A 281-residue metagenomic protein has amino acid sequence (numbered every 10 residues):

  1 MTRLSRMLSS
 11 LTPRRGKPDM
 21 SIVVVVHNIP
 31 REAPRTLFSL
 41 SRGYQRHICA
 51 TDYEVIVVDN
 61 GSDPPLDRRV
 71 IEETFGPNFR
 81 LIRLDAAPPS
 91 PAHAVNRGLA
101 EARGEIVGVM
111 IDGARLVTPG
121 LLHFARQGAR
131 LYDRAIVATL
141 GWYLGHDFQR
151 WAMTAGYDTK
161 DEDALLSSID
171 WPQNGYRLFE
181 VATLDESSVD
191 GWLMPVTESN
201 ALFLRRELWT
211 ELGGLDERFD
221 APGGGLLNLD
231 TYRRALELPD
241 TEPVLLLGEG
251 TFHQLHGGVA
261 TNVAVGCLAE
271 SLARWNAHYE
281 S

Functional and structural regions predicted by a protein language model:
M7, I29-Q45: Short, well-formed alpha-helical segments that are part of the catalytic scaffolds of diverse glycosyltransferases
V57-R68, R115: A conserved acidic beta->alpha catalytic loop
D85-A102: Glycine-rich, basic loop-to-helix element that forms the pyrophosphate-binding segment of sugar-nucleotide handling
V107: Short aromatic/hydrophobic "clamp" motif used to bind/position activated sugar donors
G120-S168: Conserved donor NDP-sugar-binding/catalytic core segment of glycosyltransferases
W142-L144, L245-V263: Active-site donor/metal-binding and catalytic loop motifs of nucleotide-sugar-dependent glycosylation enzymes
S167-L204: A recurrent flexible, glycine/aromatic-enriched loop bordering the glycosyltransferase active site that acts as
P195-L204, L208-G213, F219-D240: A short, conserved alpha-helix in the catalytic core of glycosyltransferases
